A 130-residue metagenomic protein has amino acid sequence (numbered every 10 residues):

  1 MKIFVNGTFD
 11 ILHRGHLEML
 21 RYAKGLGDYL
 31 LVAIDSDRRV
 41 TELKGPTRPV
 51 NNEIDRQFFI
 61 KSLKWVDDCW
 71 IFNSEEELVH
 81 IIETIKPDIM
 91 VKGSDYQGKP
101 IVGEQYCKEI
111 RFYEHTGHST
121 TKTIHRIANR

Functional and structural regions predicted by a protein language model:
M1-R130: Nucleotidyltransferase catalytic core that binds NTPs
